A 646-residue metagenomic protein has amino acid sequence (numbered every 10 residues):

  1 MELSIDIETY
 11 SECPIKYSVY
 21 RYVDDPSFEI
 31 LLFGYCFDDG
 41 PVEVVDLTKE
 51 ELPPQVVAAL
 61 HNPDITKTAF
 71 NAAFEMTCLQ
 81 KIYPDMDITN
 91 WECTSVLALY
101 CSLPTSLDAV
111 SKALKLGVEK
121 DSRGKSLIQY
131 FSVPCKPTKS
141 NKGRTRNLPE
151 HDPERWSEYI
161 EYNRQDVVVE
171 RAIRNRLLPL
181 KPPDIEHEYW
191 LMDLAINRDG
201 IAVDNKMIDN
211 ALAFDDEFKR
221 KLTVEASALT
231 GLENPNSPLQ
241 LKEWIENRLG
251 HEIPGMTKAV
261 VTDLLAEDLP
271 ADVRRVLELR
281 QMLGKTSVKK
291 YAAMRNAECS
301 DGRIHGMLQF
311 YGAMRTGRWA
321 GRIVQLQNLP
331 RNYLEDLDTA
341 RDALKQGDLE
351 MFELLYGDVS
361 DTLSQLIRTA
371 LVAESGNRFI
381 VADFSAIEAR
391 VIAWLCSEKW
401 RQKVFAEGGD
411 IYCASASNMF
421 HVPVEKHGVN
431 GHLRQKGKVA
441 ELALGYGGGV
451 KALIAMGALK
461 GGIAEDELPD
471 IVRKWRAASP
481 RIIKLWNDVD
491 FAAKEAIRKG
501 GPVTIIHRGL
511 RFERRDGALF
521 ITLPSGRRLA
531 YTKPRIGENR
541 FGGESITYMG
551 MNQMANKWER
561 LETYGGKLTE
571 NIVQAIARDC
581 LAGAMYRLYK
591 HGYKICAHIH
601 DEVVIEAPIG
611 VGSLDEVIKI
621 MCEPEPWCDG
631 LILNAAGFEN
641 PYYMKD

Functional and structural regions predicted by a protein language model:
M1, A58-H61, T362-R378, Y586-K590: A short acidic-Thr-Gly-centered motif at the start of a beta-strand
M1-E8, C13, L32-G34, A113 (+7 more regions): Conserved "right-hand" nucleotidyltransferase catalytic core of DNA-directed polymerases
S11, A73-D85, L99-C101, K242-L249 (+3 more regions): Short active-site loop/helix that positions an aromatic residue
D25-L178, E335, S415-F420, E425-G428: Active-site-proximal helix-loop-helix substrate-binding element of RNase H-like nuclease domains
Q165-R171, G566-M585: Conserved pre-motif C helix in the palm subdomain of viral-like polymerases
L177-Y189, C580-H600: Active-site palm subdomain of RNA-directed nucleic acid polymerases
G461, K619-D629: A common structural junction motif
G610-E616: Short, conserved charged micro-motifs
